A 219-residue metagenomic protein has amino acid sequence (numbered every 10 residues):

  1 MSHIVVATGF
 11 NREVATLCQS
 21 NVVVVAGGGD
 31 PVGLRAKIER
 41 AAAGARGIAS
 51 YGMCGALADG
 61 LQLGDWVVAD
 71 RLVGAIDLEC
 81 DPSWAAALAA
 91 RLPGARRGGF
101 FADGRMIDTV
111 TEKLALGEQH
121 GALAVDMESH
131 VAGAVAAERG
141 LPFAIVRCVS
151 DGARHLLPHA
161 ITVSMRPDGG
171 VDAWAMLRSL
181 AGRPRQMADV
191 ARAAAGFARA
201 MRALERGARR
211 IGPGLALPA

Functional and structural regions predicted by a protein language model:
H3-A219: Glycine-rich phosphate- or other oxyanion-binding loops that anchor nucleotides, phosphorylated ligands
